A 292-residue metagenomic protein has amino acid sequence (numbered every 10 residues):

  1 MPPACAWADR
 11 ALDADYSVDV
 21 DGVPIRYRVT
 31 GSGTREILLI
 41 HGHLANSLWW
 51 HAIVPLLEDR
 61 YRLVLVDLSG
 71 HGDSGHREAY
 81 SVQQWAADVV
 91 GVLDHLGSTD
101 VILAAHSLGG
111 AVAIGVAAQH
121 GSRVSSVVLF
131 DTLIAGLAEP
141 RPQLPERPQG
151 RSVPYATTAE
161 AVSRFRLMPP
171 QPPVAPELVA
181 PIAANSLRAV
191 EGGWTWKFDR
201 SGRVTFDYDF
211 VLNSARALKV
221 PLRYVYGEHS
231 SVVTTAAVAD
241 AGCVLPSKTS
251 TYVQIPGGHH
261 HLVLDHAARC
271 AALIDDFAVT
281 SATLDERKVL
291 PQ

Functional and structural regions predicted by a protein language model:
M1-I37, D59-Y61, S98-T99, T251 (+1 more regions): Alpha/beta-hydrolase fold catalytic core
V23-D73: Conserved HGGG/HGGXW glycine-rich cap/lid loop of the alpha/beta-hydrolase fold
Q84-V101: Conserved acidic catalytic loop of the alpha/beta-hydrolase fold
A105, G109, A113: Gly/Ala-rich beta-loop-alpha elbow adjacent to hydrolase catalytic centers
G115-A118, S125-T158: Flexible "cap/lid" loop of the alpha/beta hydrolase fold
A156-D209: Conserved alpha/beta-hydrolase catalytic His-Asp/Glu region
R188-L245: Conserved serine/cysteine hydrolase catalytic core
G258-A267: Catalytic histidine-centered segment of alpha/beta-hydrolase-like enzymes
